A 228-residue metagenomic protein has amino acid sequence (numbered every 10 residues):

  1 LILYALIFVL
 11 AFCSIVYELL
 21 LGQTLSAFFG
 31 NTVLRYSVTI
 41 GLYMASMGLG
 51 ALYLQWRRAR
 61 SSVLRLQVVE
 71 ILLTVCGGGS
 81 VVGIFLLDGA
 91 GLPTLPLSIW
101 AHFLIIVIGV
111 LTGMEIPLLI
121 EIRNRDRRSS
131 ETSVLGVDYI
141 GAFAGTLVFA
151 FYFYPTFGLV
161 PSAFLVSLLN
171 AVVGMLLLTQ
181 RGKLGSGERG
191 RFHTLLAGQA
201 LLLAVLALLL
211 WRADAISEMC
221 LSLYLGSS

Functional and structural regions predicted by a protein language model:
L1-S228: Alpha-helical transmembrane segments of multi-pass membrane proteins
